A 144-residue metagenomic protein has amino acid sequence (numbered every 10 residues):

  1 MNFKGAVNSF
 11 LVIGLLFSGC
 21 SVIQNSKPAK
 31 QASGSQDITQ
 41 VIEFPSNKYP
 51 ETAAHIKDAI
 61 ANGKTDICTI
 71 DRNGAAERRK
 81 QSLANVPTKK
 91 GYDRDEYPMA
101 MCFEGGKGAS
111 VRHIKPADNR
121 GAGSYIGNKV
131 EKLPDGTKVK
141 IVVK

Functional and structural regions predicted by a protein language model:
N2-R94, P98-K144: Nuclease and nuclease-like effector domains acting on nucleic acids or nucleotide cofactors
